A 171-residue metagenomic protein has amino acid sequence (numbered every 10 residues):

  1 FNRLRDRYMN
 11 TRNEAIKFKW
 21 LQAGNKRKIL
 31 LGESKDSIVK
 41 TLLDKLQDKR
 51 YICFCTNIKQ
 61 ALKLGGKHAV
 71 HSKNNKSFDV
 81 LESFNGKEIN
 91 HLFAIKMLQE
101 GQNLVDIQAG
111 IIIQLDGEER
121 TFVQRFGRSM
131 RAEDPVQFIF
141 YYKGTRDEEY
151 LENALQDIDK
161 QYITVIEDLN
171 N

Functional and structural regions predicted by a protein language model:
F1-D48: Interdomain helical connector at the RecA1-RecA2 junction of SF1/SF2 helicase-like NTPases
D36-V39, E119-V123: Amphipathic alpha-helical transducer elements in NTP-driven molecular machines
L43-R50, V105-A109: Short, surface-exposed connector motifs at secondary-structure boundaries
R50-C55, K59-Q102, T121-F122: Conserved helicase ATPase core of P-loop NTP-dependent helicases/translocases
I58-K59, G117, G144: Short, glycine/serine-rich, charged loops/turns that create anion-binding and catalytic segments at active sites
H91-I95, Q99-G117, T121, M130 (+1 more regions): A short beta-strand element within the Helicase C-terminal
R128-Q161: Conserved segment of the helicase C-terminal RecA-like domain
I163-N171: Long, largely alpha-helical accessory region at the distal end of helicase-like NTP-driven motors
